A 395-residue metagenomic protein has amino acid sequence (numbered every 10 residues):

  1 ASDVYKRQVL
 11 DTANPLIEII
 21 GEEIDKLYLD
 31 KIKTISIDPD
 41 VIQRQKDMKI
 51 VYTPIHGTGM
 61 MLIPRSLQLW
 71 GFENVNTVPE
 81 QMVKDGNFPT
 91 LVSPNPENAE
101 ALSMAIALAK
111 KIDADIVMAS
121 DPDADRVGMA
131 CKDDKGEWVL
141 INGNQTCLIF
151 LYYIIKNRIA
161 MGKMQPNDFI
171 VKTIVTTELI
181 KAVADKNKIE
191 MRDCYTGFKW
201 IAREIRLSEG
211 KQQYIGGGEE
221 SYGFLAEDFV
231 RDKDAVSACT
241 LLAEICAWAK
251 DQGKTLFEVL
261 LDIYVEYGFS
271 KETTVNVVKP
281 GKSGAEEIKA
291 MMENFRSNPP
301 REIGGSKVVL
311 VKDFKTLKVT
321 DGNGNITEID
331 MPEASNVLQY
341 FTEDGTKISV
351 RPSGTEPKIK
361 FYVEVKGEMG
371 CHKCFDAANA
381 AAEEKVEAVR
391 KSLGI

Functional and structural regions predicted by a protein language model:
A1-Y5: Short, small-residue-biased leader/transition segments that mark boundaries at the very start of proteins
R7-E23, E80-S93, C131-D134: Gly-rich Lys/Arg/Thr-decorated short loops/hinges at beta-loop-alpha junctions or inter-strand turns that position
E23-F72, Q81: Active-site pocket-lining segments that scaffold enzyme catalytic pockets across diverse folds
P54-M60, A124-R126, T176-E178, K282-S283 (+1 more regions): Gly/Ser/Thr-rich loops at beta-strand to alpha-helix junctions that form or flank small-molecule/cofactor-binding
Q68-G128: N-terminal small/polar loop signature for handling phosphorylated ligands or for N-terminal nucleophile
K110, A114-I116, E137-V139, N157-R351 (+3 more regions): Phosphate-binding and adjacent anionic-ligand microenvironments
D125-Q145, I180: Short Gly/Thr/Asp-enriched flexible loops that form oxyanion-binding sites at enzyme active sites
